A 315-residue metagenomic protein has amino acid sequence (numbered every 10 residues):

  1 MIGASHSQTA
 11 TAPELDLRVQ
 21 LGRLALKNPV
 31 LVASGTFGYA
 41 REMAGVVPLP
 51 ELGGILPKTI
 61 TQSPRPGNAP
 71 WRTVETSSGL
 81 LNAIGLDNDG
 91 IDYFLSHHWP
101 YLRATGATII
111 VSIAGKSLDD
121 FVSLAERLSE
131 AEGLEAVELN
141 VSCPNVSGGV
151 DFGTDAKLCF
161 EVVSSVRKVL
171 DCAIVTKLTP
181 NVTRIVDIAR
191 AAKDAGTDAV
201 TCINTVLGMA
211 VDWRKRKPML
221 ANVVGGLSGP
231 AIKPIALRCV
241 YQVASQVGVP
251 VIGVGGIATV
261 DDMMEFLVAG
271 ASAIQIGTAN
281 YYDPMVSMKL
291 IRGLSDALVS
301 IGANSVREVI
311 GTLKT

Functional and structural regions predicted by a protein language model:
M1-I109, G115, L290: N-terminal capping/small domains of soluble enzymes
M1-P13, L227-G248, I252, A258-T315: Alpha/beta catalytic cores of nucleotide-metabolism and tRNA/nucleoside-modifying enzymes
L21-G22, A44-V47, S129, A192 (+1 more regions): Structural motif
T36, D87, I91-D92, A156 (+2 more regions): A conditional alpha-helix N-cap/helix-loop micro-motif detector
A44, D92-W99, V122, F160-S164 (+3 more regions): Predominant activation on well-ordered alpha-helical scaffold segments within soluble catalytic domains
A44-G45, N68, W213-R214, M264-E265 (+1 more regions): Short amphipathic alpha-helical segments
L49, A104, K116-I252, A258-A271 (+1 more regions): Alpha/beta enzyme core
T61-P66, P144-V146, L207-A210, Y281-D283: Short gly/pro/ser/thr-enriched loop/turn and capping motifs at secondary-structure boundaries
